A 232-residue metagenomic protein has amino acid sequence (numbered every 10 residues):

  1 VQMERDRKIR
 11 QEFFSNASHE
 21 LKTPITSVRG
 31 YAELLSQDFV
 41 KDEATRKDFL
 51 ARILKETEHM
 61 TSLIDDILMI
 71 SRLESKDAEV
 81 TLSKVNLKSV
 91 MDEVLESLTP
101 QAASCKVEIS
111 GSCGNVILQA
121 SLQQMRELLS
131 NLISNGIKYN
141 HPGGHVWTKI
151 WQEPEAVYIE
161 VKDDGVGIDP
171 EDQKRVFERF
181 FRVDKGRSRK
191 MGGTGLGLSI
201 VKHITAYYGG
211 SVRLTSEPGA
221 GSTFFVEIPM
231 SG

Functional and structural regions predicted by a protein language model:
K55-M60: Short alpha-helical segment of the dimerization/phosphotransfer core of two-component systems
S75-V80, C113, I117-Q123: Conserved micro-motifs of the catalytic ATP-binding
L87, G167-E178: Short helix N-cap motif at coil->helix boundaries in the Bergerat
Q101-S110: Short conserved segments within the C-terminal catalytic ATPase subdomain
G136-I137: Short helix-loop "hinge" at the ATP-lid/N-box region of the Bergerat-fold HATPase_c
G143-E155: Short beta-strand/loop element within the Bergerat-fold HATPase_c
G209-G210: Conserved glycine-rich
